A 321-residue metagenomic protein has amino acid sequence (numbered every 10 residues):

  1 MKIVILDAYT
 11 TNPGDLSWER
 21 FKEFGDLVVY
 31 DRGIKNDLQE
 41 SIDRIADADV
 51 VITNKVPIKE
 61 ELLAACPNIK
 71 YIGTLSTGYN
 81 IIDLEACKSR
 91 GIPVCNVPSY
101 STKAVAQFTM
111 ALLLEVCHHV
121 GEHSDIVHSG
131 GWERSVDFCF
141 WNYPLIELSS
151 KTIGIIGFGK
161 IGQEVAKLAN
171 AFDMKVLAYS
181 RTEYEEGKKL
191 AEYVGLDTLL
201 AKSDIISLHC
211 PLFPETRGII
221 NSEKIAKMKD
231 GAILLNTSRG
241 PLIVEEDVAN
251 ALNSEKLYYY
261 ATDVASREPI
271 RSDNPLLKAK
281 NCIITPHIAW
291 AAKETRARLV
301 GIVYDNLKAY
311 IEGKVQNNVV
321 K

Functional and structural regions predicted by a protein language model:
M1-V50, L177, V319: N-terminal glycine-/charge-rich "phosphate-binding" loop or analogous flexible N-terminal tail
D31, L75-S76, I92-K103, S180 (+1 more regions): Short beta->alpha connector loops at strand-helix junctions that form conserved, small/polar/Pro-enriched
A46, K59-L63, L177, R181-P275: Rossmann-like adenosine-cofactor binding region
R90, P98-T152: Phosphate-binding beta-alpha-beta segment of Rossmann-like dinucleotide-binding domains, i.e., the NAD(P)
F158-G159: Glycine-rich Rossmann-fold phosphate-binding loop(s) that bind the pyrophosphate of adenine dinucleotide cofactors
G162-Q163: N-terminal Rossmann-fold NAD(P) dinucleotide-binding loop
R298-K321: NAD(P)-dependent dehydrogenase/reductase Rossmann-like domain
